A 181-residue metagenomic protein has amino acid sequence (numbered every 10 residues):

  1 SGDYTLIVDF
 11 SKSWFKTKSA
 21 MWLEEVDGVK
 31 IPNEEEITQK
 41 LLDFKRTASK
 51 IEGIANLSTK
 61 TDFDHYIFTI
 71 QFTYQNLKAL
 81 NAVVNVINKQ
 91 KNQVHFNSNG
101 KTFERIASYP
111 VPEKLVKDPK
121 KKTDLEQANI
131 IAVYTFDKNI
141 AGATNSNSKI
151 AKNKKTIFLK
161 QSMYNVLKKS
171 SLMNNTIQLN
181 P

Functional and structural regions predicted by a protein language model:
S1-S49: Start-of-domain marker
L42-P181: Mature, soluble, non-transmembrane domains
